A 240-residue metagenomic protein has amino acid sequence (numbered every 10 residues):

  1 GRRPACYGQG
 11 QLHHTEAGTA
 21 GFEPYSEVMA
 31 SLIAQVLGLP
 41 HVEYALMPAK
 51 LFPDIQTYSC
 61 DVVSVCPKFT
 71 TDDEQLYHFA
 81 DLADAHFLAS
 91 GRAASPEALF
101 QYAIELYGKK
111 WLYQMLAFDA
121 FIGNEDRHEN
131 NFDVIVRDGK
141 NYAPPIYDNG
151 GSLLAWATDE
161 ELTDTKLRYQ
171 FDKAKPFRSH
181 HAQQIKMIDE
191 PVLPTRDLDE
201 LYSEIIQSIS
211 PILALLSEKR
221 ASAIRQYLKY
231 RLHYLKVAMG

Functional and structural regions predicted by a protein language model:
G1-A85: Conserved ATP-binding subdomain of kinase catalytic cores across diverse folds
L12, Y107, V237-G240: Surface-exposed, interaction-prone regions with an acidic/low-complexity signature
H13, V28-V36, K110, Q114-F118 (+1 more regions): A broad, structural surface signal
F22, R92-T158: Conserved kinase catalytic-core segment
A34, G38-L39, A89-A93, R168-K173: Glycine-rich loops and low-complexity Gly/Arg-rich segments that provide flexible linkers or classic glycine-based
E43-P53, H128-R137, G240: Short alpha-helical "patches" and their helix-cap loops
V65-L116, Y234-L235: ATP-dependent phospho-/nucleotidyl transfer catalytic cores
D138-G240: C-terminal catalytic region of ATP-dependent kinase domains
